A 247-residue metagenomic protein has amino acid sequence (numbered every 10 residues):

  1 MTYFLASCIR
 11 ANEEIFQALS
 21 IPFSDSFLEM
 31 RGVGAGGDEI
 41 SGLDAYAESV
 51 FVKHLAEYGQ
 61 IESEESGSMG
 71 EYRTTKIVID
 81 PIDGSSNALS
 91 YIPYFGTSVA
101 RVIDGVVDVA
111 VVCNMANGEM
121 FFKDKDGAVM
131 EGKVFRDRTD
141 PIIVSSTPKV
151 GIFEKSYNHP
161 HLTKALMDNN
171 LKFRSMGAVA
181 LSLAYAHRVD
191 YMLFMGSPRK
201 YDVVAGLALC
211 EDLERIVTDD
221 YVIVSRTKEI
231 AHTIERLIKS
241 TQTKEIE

Functional and structural regions predicted by a protein language model:
M1-I79: N-terminal subdomain of lithium-sensitive/metallo-dependent phosphomonoesterases centered on the IMPase/IPPase/PAP
D44, G84-S85, A186: Buried hydrophobic positions in well-ordered alpha/beta secondary-structure cores of metabolic enzymes
V50, G96, A205-L209: Short amphipathic alpha-helical face segments that pack within enzyme cores and frequently flank/anchor catalytic
V52, K123, A128-E131: Acidic, Mg2+-coordinating active-site environments of NTP-dependent enzymes
S63-E65, I79-D80, C113, M195-S197: Short His-Asn-centered micro-motif
Y72-K125: DPxDG-like acidic metal-binding loop motif
Y94-V99, G132-T139: Active-site glycine-rich loop that binds ribose-phosphate moieties when present
T139-E247: An extended, acidic
